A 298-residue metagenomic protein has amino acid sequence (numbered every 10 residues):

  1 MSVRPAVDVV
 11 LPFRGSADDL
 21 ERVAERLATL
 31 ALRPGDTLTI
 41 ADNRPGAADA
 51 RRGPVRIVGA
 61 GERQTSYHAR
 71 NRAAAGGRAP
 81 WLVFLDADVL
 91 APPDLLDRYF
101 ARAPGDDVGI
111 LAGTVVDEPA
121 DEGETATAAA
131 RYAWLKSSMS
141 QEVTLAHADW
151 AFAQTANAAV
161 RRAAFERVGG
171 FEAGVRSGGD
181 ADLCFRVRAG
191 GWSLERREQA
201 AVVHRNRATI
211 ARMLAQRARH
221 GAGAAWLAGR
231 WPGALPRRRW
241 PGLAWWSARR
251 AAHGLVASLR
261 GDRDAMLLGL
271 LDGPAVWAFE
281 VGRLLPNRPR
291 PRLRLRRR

Functional and structural regions predicted by a protein language model:
E25-G35: Short, acidic, metal-binding catalytic loop of nucleotide-sugar glycosyltransferases
R26, I40-D49, V89-L90: A conserved acidic beta->alpha catalytic loop
A60-G77: Glycine-rich, basic loop-to-helix element that forms the pyrophosphate-binding segment of sugar-nucleotide handling
L82: Short aromatic/hydrophobic "clamp" motif used to bind/position activated sugar donors
D94-A126: Conserved donor NDP-sugar-binding/catalytic core segment of glycosyltransferases
R131-W150: Short, flexible, basic/aromatic active-site loop/helix in glycosyltransferases
S177-L183: Acidic donor-binding loop at a coil-to-helix junction in glycosyltransferase catalytic cores that engages
A218-A222, P236-R298: Non-catalytic, C-terminal membrane-associated alpha-helical segments of glycosyltransferases
